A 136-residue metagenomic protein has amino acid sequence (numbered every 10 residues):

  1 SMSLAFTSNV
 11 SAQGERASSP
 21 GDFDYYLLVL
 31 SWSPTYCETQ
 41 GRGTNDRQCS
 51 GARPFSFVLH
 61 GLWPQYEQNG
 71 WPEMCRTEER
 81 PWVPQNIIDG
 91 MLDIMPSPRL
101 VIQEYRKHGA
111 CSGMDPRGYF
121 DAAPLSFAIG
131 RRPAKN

Functional and structural regions predicted by a protein language model:
S1-A5: Bacterial N-terminal signal peptides
V10-R42: N-terminal module-boundary/linker segments of secreted carbohydrate-active enzymes
L27, G41-N136: Domain-level detector of nuclease and nuclease-like folds in predominantly extracellular/periplasmic contexts
